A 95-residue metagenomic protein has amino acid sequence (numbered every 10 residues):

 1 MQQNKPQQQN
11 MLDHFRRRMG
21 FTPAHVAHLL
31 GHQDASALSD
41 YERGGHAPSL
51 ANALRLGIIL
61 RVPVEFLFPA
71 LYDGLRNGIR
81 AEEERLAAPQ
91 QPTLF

Functional and structural regions predicted by a protein language model:
M1-M19, V64-F68, Q91-P92: A short, Lys/Arg-rich alpha-helix, primarily the initiator
N10-L29, E82-P89: Short basic helix-loop element that most often maps to the first helix and adjoining turn of HTH DNA-binding modules
F15, L29, D40-Y41, A70: Residues in the recognition helix of alpha-helical DNA-binding motifs
F21, H32-Q33, V62: The short coil/loop that forms the "turn" connecting the two helices of the helix-turn-helix
H25, S36-A37, F66: Residues in the helix-turn-helix
G31-P48: Recognition helix of helix-turn-helix/homeodomain-like DNA-binding domains that insert into the DNA major groove
G44-I58: Short, basic-rich loop-to-helix N-cap that marks the start of a DNA-contacting helix
I58, F68-F95: Short, charged recognition helix plus adjacent turn of helix-turn-helix-like nucleic-acid-binding domains
